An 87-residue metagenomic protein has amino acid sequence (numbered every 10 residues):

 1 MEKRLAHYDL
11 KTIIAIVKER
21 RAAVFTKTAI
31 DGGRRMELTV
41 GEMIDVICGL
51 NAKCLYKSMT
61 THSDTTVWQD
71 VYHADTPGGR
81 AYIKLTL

Functional and structural regions predicted by a protein language model:
M1, A6-I14: N-terminal targeting/trafficking signals and adjacent low-complexity tails
T12-T66: Compact soluble domain cores
A52-L87: Functional cores of ribonucleases/endoribonucleases
